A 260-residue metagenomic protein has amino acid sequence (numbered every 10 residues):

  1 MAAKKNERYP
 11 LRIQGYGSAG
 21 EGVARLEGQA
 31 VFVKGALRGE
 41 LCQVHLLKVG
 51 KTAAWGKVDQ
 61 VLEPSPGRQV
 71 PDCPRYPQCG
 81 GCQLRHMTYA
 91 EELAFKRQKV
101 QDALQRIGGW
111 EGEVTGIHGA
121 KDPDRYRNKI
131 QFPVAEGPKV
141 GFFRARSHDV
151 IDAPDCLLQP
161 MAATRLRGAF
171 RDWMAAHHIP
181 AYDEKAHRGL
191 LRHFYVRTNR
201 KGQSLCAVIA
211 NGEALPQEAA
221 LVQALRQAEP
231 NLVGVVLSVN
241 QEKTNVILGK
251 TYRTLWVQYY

Functional and structural regions predicted by a protein language model:
M1-Y260: Accessory RNA-recognition modules of RNA-modification enzymes
